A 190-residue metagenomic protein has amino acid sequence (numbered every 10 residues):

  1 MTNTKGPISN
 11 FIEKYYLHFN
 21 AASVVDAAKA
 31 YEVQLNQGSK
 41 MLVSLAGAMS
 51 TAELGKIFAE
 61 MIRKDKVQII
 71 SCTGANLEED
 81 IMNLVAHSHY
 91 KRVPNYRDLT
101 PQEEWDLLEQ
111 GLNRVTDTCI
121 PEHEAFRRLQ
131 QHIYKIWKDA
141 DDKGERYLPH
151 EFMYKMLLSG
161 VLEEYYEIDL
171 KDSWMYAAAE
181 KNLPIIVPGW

Functional and structural regions predicted by a protein language model:
M1-L45, S50-W190: Conserved catalytic alpha/beta core of Sir2/sirtuin-type deacylases, generalized to analogous enzyme cores that bind
